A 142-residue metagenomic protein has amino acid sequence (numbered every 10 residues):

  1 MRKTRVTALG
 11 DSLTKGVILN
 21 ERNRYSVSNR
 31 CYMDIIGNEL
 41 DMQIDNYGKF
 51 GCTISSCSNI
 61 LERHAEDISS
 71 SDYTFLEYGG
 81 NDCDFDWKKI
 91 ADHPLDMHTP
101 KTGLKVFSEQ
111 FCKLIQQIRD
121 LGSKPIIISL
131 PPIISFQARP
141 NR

Functional and structural regions predicted by a protein language model:
M1-G48, H64-S70: Serine-esterase "nucleophile elbow" of acetyl-processing enzymes
V6-L9, L13, Y32, I36 (+4 more regions): Generic hydrophobic secondary-structure signal
S12-K15, C52-I54, N81-C83, I133-S135: Active-site loop signature of alpha/beta-hydrolase-fold enzymes
G16-V27, G48-T53, K89-K101: Acidic/histidine-rich helix-loop elements that form or flank divalent-metal/phosphate-binding sites at the catalytic
C52-E62: Structural motif
E62-R142: Alpha-helical cap/lid subdomain in secreted, periplasmic, or secretory-pathway luminal O-acyl-processing enzymes
